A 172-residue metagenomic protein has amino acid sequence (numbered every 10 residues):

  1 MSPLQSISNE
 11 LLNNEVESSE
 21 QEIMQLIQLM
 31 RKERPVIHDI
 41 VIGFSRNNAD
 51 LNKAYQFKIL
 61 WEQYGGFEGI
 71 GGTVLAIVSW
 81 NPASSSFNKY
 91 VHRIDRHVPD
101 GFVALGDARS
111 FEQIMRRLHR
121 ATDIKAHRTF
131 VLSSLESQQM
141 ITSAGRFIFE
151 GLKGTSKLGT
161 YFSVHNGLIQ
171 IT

Functional and structural regions predicted by a protein language model:
M1, L105-A108, L132-S137: Beta->alpha turn/N-cap motifs
P3-D123: Extracellular/periplasmic Venus flytrap/periplasmic-binding protein
N9, M115-T172: Extracellular/periplasmic periplasmic-binding protein-like sensory domains
